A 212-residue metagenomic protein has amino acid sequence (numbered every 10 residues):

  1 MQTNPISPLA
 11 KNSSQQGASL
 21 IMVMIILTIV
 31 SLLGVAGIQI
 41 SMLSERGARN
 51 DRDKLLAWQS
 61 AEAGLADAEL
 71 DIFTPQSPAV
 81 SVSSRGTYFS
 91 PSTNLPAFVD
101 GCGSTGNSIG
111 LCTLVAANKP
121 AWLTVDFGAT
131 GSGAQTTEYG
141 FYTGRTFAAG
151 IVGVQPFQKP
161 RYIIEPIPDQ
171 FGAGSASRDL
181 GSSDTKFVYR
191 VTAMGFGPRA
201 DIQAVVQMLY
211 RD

Functional and structural regions predicted by a protein language model:
Q2-V23, L27-T28, L33-D212: Terminal alpha-helical segments
